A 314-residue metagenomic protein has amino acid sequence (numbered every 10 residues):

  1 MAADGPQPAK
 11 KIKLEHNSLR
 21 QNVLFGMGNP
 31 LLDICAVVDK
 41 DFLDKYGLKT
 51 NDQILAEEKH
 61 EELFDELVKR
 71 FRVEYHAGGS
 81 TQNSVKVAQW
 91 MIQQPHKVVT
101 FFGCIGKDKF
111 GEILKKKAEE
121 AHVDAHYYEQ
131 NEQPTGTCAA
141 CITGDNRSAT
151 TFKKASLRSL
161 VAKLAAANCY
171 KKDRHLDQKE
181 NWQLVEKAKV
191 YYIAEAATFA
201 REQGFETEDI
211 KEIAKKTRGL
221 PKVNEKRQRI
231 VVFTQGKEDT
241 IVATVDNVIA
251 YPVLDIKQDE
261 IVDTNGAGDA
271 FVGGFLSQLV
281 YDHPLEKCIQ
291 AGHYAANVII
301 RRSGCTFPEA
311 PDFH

Functional and structural regions predicted by a protein language model:
M1-L31, A200, G204-H314: Conserved phosphate-binding/catalytic region of the ribokinase-like
M1-T100, K109-E112, E260-I261: Glycine-rich phosphate/adenosyl-contacting loop at the front of the ribokinase-like
P30, I105-K107, A196-A197: Residue-level signal for short, function-critical loop segments
M91-V99, V123, K187-Y191, V223: Short, surface-exposed connector motifs at secondary-structure boundaries
F102, T150, L164, Y251-P252: Hydrophobic residues at beta-strand termini and immediately following loops that shape nucleotide-binding pockets
G103-K107, A125-T135, V231-Q235, P252-D255: Beta-strand->loop->alpha-helix junctions that form or flank phosphate-binding loops in nucleotide-handling enzymes
A121, H126-Q130, C138-A197: Conserved phosphate-binding/catalytic loop of the ribokinase/pfkB sugar-kinase fold
